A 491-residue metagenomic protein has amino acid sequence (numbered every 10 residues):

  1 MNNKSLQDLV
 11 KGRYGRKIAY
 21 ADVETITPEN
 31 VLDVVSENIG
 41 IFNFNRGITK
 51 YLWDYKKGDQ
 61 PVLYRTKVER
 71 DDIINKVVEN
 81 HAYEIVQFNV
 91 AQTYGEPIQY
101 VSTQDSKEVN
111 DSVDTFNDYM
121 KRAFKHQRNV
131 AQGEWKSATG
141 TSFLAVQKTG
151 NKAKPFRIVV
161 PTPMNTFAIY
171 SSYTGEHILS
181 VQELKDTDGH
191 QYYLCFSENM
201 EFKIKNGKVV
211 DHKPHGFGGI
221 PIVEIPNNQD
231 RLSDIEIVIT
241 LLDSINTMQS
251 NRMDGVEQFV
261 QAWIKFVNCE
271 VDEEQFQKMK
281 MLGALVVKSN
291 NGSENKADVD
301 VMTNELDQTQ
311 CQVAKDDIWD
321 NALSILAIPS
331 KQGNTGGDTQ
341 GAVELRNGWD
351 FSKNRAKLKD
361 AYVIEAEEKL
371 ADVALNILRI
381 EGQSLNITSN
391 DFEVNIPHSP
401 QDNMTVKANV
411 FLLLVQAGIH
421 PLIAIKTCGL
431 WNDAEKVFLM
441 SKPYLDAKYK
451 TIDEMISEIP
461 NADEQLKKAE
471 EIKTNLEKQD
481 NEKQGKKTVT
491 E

Functional and structural regions predicted by a protein language model:
M1-F156, L466, K473-E491: Extended, helix-rich architectural segments
V10, Y14-K17, A21-V31, V35-I39 (+7 more regions): Charge-rich, acidic-biased intrinsically disordered regions
E108-N110, S289-V406, P443: Surface-exposed loop-to-helix/strand elements on domain peripheries
V130-R231: Extended, regular secondary-structure scaffolds
V210-R346: Extended, charged amphipathic alpha-helical segments
K407-Q416: Short, amphipathic alpha-helical "recognition" segments used to contact nucleic acids or chromatin
L430-V437: Short, basic interhelical loop/turn and adjoining N-cap of the next helix at nucleic-acid- or acidic-partner-contacting
F438-E491: Extended, compositionally biased alpha-helical segments that mediate assembly or anchoring
